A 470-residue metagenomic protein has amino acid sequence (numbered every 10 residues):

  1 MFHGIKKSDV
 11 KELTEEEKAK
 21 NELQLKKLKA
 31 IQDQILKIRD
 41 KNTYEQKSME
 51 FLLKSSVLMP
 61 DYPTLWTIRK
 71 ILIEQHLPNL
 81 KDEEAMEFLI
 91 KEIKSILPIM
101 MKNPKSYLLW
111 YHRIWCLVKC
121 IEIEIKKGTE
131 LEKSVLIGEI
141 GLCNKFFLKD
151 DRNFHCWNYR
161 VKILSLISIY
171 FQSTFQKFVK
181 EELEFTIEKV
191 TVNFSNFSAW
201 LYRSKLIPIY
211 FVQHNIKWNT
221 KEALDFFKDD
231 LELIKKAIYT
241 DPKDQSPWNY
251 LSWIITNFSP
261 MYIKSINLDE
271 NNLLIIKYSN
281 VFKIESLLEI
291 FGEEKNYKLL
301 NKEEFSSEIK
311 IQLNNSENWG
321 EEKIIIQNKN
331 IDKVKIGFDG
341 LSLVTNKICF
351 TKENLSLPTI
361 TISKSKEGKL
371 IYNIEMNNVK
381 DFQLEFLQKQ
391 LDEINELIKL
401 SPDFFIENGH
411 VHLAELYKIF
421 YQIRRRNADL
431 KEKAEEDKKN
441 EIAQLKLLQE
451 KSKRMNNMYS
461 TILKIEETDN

Functional and structural regions predicted by a protein language model:
M1-T64, I71-K81, A85-I90: Extreme N-terminal leader/anchor segments
F2, R39-N42, L52-P60, I73 (+12 more regions): A conserved position within tetratricopeptide repeats
L28-L36, I73-L80, I121-G128, L164-Q172 (+2 more regions): Boundary/linker elements of alpha-helical solenoid repeat scaffolds
S48, Y62, K105-S106, R152-N153 (+4 more regions): Residue-level recognition of tetratricopeptide repeat
I93-N103, W110-D241: Eukaryote-skewed repeat-based solenoidal scaffolds used as protein-protein interaction platforms, primarily
P208-N470: Structured C-terminal portions of repeat-based eukaryotic scaffold domains
